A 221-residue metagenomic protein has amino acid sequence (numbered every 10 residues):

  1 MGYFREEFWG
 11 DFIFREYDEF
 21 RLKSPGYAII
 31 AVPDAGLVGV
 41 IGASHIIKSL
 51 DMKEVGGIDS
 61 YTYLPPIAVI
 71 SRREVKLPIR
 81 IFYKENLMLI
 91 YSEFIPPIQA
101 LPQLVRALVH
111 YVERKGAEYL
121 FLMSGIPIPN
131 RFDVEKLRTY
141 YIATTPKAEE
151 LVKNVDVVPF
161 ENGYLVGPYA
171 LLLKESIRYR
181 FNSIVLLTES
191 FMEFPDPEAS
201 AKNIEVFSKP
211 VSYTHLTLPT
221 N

Functional and structural regions predicted by a protein language model:
G2-F94: N-terminal short beta-loop-beta anion/metal-coordinating cradle
I30-V32, I90-Y91, L122-S124, L187-E189: Short beta-strand segments
P33-V38, P96-Q99, S124-N130, L165-V166 (+1 more regions): Gly/Ser/Thr-rich loops at beta-strand to alpha-helix junctions that form or flank small-molecule/cofactor-binding
K53, V109-L120, I177-N182, P210-Y213: Secondary-structure boundary elements
I70-K76, Q99-V109: Short acidic (Asp/Glu) patches
P102-K147: Internal, conserved structured core segments that host functional sites
P129-V206: Catalytic cores of processing enzymes, dominated by hydrolases/peptidases, characterized by acidic/His-rich
T214-T220: Conserved small/polar residues in nucleotide/adenosyl-binding loops
